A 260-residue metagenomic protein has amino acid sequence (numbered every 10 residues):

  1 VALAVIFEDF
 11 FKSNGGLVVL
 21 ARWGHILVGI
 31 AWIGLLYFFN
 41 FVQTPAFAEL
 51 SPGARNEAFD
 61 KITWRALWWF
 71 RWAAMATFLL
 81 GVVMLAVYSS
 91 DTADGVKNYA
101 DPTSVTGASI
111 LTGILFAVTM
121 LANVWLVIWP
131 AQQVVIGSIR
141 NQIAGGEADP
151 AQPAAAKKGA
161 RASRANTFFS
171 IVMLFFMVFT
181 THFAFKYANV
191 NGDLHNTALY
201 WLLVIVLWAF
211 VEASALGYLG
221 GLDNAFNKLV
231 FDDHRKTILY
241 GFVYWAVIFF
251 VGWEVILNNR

Functional and structural regions predicted by a protein language model:
V1-R260: Polytopic transmembrane helical bundles with strong interfacial aromatic enrichment
